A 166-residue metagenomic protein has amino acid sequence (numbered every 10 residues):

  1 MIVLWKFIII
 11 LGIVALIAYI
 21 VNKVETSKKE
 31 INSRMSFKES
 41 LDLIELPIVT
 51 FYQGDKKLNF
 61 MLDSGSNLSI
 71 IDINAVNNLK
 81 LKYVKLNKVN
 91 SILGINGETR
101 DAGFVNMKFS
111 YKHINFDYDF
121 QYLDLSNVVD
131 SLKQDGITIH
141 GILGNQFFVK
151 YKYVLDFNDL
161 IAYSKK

Functional and structural regions predicted by a protein language model:
M1-K166: Pepsin/retropepsin-fold aspartyl endopeptidases
